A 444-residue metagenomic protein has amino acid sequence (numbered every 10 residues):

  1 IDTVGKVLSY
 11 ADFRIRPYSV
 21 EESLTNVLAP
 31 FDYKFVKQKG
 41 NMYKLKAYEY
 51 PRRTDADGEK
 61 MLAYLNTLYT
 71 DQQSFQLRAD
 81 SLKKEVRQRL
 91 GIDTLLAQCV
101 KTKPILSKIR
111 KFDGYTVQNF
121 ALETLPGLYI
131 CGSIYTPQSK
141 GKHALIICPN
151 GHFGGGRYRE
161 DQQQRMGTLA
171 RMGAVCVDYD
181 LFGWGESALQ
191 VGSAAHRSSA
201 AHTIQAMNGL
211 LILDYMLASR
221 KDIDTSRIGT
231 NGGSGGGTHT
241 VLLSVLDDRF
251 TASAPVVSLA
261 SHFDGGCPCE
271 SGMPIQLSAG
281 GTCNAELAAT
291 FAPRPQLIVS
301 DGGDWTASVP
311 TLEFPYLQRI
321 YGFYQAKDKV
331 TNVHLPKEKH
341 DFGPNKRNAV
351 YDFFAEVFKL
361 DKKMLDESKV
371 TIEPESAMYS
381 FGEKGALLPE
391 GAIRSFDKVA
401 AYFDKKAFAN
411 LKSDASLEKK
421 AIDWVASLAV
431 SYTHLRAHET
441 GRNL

Functional and structural regions predicted by a protein language model:
I1-E49: N-terminal export/assembly leaders
Y50-Q118, E123-G127, S300-R436, R442: Alpha/beta-hydrolase-fold serine-hydrolase catalytic core, especially in secreted/extracellular enzymes
L128-I130, Q138-L145: Proline/glycine-enriched tight loop/beta-turn segments at coil->beta junctions that connect or precede beta-strands
K142-A144, M172-A174, T225-S226, D248-A252 (+2 more regions): Loop/turn elements at helix/coil->beta-strand transitions in domains of secreted/extracellular proteins
I146-S219, L259, G265-P268: Cap/lid segment of the alpha/beta-hydrolase catalytic domain
A218-S219, T225-L277: Primarily recognizes the serine-hydrolase "nucleophile elbow" in alpha/beta-hydrolase and SGNH/GDSL folds
C267-Y316: The feature captures the conserved acid-bearing segment of alpha/beta-hydrolase catalytic domains
